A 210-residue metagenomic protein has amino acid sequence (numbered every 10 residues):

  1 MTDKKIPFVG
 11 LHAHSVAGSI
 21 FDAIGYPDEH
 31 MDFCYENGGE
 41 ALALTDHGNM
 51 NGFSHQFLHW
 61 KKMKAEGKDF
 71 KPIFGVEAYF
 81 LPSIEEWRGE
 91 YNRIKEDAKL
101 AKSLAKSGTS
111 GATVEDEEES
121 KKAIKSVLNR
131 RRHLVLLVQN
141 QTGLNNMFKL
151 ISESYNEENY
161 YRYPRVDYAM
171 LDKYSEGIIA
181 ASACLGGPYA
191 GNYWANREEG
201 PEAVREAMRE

Functional and structural regions predicted by a protein language model:
M1-E210: Phosphodiester-processing cores and adjacent nucleic acid-binding clamps
